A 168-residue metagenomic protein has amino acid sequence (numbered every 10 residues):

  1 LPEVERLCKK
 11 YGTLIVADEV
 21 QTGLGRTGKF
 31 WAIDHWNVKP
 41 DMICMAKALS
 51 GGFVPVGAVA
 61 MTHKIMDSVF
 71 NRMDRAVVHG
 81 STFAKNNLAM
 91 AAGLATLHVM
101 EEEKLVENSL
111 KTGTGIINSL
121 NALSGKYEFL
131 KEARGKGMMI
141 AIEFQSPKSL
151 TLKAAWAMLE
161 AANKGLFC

Functional and structural regions predicted by a protein language model:
L1-C168: Conserved N-terminal phosphate-binding loop of PLP-dependent enzymes in the Aspartate aminotransferase
